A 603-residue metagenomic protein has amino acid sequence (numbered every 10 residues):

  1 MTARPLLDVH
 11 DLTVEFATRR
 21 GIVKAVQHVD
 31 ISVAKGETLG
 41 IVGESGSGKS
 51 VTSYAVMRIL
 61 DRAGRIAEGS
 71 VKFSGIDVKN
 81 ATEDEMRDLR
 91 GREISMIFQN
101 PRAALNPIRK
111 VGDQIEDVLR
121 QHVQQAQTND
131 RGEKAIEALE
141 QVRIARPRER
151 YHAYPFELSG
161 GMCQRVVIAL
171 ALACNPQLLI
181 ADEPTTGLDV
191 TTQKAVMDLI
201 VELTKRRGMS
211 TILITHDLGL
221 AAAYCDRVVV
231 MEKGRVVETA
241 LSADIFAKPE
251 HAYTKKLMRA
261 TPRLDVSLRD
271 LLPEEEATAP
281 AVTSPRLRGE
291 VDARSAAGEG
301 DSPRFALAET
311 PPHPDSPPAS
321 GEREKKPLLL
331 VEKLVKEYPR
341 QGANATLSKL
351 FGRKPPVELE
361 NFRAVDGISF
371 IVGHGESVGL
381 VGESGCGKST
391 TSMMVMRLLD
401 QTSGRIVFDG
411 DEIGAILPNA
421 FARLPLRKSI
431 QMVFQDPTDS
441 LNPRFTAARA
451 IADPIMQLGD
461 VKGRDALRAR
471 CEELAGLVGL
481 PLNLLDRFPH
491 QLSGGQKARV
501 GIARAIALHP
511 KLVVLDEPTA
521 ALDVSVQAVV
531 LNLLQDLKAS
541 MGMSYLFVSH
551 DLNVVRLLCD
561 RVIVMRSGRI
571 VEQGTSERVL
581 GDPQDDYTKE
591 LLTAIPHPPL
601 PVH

Functional and structural regions predicted by a protein language model:
A3-P5, A145-H152, L241-V282, F305 (+3 more regions): Short catalytic/signature loops enriched in Gly
I66-D77, G404-A415, L426: Conserved ABC transporter NBD signature motif
D77, D130-E149, G352, E412 (+2 more regions): Conserved ABC ATPase "signature" region
G91, F156, C174, K428 (+2 more regions): Conserved signature/switch motifs of ABC ATPase nucleotide-binding domains
A153-L158, M162, F488-L492, Q496: Conserved ABC ATPase signature
A221-A223, V555-L557: A short, surface-exposed alpha-helical micro-motif characterized by mixed small hydrophobic and charged/polar residues
